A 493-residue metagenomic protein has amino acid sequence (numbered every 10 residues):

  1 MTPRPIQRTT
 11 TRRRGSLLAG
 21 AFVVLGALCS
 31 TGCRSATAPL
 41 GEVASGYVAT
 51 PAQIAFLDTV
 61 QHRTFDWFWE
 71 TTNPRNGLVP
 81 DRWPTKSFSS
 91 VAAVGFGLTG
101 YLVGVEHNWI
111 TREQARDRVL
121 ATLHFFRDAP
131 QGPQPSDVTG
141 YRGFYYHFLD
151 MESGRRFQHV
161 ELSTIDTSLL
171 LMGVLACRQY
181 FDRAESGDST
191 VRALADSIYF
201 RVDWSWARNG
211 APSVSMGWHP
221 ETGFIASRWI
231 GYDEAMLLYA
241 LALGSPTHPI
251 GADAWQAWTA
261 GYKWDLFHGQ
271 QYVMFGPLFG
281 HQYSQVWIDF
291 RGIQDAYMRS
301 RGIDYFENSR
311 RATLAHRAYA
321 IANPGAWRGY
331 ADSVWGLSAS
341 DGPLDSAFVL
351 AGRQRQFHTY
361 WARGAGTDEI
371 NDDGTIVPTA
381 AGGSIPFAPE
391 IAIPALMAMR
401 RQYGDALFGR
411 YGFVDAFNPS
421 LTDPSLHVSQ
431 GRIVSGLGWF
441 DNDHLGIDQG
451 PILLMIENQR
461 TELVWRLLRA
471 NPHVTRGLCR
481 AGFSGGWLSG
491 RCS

Functional and structural regions predicted by a protein language model:
T2, A27-G46: Bacterial Sec-dependent N-terminal signal peptides
T2-Q7, A38, V79, G342: Intrinsic-disorder/low-complexity coil detector
P3-A21: Bacterial N-terminal signal peptides that target proteins for export
R4, A21-F22, G41, Y272: Residue-level marker of intrinsically disordered, low-complexity segments enriched for small/polar residues
P5, G26-G32, E462, R476 (+1 more regions): Mature extracytoplasmic/luminal segments of secretory-pathway proteins
P5-I6, T11, G26, V60 (+1 more regions): Intrinsically disordered, low-complexity regions enriched in Ser/Pro/Gly/Gln/His and often acidic
S16-L17, A21-A27, P39: Acidic/proline-rich low-complexity IDRs
G41-S493: Ser/Thr/Asn(+Pro)-rich, low-complexity disordered segments
